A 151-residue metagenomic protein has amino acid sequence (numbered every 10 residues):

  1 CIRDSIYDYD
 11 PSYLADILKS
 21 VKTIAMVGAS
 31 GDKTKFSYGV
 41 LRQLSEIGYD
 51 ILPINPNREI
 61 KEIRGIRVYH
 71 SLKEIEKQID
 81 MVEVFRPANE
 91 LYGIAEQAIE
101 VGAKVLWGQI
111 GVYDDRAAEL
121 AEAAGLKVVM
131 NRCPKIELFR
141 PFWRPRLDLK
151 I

Functional and structural regions predicted by a protein language model:
C1-S5: Conserved small/polar residues in nucleotide/adenosyl-binding loops
I6-D10, K61-K77, E83-Y92: Glycine-rich, highly charged phosphate/nucleotide-binding loops
D32-K35, L41-E62: NAD(P)-binding Rossmann-fold cofactor-contacting core
I47-Y49, V101-K104, A124-L126: A short helix->loop->beta-strand "cap" motif at the edges of active sites that frequently abuts
E76-Q78, D115-L138: Short acidic, glycine/proline-enriched helix-loop-strand junctions
A98-A121: ADP-ribose/adenylate-binding Rossmann-like module
E137-I151: A charged, well-structured terminal subsegment
